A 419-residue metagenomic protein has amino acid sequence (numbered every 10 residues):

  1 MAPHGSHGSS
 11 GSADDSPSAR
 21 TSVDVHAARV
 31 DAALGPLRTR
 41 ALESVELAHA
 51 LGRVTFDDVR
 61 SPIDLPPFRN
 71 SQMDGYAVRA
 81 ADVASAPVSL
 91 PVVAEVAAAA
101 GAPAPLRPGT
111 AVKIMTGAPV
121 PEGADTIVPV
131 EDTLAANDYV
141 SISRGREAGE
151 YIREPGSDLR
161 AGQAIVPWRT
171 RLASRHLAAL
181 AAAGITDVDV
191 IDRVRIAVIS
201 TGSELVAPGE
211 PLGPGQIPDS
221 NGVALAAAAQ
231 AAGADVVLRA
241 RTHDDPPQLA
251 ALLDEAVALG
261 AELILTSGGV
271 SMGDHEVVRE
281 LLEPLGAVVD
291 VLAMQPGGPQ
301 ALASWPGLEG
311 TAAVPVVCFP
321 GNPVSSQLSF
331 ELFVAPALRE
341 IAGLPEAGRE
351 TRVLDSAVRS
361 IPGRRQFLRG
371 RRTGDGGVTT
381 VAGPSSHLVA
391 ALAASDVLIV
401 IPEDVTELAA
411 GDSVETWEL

Functional and structural regions predicted by a protein language model:
M1-P87, L344-F367: Short, low-complexity N-terminal leaders and the immediately following helix N-cap/first helix
A2-T21, P36, D74-H243, D254-E255 (+3 more regions): Short, glycine/charged-enriched hinge/interface segments at domain edges or termini
V30-L37, A183-T186, L205, A228 (+8 more regions): Change "in soluble alpha/beta enzymes" to "in soluble alpha/beta proteins
E43, L47-A48, D57, N70 (+2 more regions): Flexible glycine/proline-rich
G117-A118, S203-E204, G269-H275, G321-P323: Short glycine-rich anion-binding loops that position phosphate/pyrophosphate groups of nucleotides and phosphorylated
A124-T126, L177-A178, P208-P211, L249 (+3 more regions): Short acidic, glycine/serine/threonine-rich loops at helix termini
P211, V223-G297: Acidic, glycine-rich loop-and-beta core segments that form the ion-binding/anion-interacting portion of active sites
